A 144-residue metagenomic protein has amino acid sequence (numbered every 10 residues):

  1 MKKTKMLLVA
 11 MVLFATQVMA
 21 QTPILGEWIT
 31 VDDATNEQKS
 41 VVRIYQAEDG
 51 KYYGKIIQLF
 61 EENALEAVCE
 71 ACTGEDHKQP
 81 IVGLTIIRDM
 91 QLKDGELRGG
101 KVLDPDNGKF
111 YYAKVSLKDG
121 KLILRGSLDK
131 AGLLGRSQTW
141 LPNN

Functional and structural regions predicted by a protein language model:
T4-A15: Sec-dependent N-terminal signal peptides
T16-A20: Sec/Tat signal peptide C-region and signal peptidase I cleavage site
Q21-W28: Cleaved targeting-peptide boundary
T30-L103, F110-Y112, L141: Central antiparallel beta-sheet cores of small beta-barrel/beta-sandwich binding domains
K51, K121-L122: Generic structural signal for coil-to-beta-strand starts
C72-K78, I123-A131: Short aromatic-glycine motifs in intrinsically disordered, low-complexity regions
K101-D119, R125-S127: Acidic, glycine-rich flexible loop segments
D119-K121, L128-N144: Edge beta-strand at a domain terminus
